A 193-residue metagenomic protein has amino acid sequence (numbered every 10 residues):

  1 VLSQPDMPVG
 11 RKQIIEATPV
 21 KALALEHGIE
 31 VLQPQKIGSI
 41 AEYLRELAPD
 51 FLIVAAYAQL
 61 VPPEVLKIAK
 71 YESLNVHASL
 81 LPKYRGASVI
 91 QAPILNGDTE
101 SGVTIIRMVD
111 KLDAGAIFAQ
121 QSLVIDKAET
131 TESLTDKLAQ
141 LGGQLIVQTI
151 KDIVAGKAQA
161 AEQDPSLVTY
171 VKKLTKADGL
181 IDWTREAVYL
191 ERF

Functional and structural regions predicted by a protein language model:
V1-F193: One-carbon transfer enzymes
